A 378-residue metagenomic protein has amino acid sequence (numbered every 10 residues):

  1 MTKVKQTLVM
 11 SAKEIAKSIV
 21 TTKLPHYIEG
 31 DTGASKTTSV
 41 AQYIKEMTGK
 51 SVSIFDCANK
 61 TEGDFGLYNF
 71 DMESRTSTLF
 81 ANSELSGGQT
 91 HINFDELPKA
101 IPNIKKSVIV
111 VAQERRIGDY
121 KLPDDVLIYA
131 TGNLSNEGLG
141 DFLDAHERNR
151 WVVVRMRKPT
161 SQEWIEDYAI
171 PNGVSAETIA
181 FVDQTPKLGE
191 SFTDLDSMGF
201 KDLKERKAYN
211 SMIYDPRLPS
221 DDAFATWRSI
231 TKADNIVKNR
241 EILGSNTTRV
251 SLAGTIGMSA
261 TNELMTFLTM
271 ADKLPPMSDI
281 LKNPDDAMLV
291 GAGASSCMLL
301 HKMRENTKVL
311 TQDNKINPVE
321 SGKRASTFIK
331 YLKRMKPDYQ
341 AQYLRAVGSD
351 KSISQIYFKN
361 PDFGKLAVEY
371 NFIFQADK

Functional and structural regions predicted by a protein language model:
M1-I92, L97-K378: C-terminal regulatory/interaction module of P-loop NTP-utilizing enzymes
